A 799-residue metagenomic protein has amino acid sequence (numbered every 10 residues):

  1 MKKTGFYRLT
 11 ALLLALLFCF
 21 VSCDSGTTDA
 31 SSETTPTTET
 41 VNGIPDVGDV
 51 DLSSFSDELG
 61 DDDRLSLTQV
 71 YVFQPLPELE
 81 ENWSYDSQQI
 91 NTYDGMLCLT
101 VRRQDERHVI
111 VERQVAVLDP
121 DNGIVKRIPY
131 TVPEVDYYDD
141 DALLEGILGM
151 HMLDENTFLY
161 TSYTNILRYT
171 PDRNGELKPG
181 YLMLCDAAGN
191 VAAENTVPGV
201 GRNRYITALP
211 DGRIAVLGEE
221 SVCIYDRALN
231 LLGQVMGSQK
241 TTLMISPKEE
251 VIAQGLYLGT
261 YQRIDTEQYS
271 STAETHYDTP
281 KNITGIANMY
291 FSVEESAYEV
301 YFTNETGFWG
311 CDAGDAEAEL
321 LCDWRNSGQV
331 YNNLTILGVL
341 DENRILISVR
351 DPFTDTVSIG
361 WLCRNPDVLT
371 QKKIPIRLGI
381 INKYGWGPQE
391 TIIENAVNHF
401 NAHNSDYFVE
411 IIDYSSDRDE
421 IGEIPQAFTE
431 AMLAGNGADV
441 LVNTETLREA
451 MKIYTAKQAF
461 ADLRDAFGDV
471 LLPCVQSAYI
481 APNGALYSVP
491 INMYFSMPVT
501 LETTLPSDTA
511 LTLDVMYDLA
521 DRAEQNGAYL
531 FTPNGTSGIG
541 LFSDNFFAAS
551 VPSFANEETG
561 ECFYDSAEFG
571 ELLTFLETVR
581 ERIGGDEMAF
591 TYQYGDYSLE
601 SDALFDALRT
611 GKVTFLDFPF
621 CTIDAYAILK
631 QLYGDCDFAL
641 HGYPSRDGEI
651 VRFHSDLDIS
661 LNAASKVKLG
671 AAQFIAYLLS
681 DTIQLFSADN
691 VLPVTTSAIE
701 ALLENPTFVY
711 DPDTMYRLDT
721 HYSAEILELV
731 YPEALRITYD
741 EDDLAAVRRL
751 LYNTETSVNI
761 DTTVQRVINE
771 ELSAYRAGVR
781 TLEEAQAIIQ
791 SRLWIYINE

Functional and structural regions predicted by a protein language model:
C23-G26, S32-V109, R113-G123, G149-M150 (+8 more regions): Conserved N-terminal structural module of periplasmic/extracytoplasmic solute-binding proteins
D119, D186-A193, G212, A481-Y594 (+1 more regions): Helix-loop-helix "hinge/cap" segment bordering the ligand-binding cleft or interdomain interface
D351, Q525, A676-P712: Periplasmic-binding protein-like
D406-C474, F605-F615, K630-Y633: Extracytoplasmic "Venus flytrap"/periplasmic binding protein-like
E445-M497, D514-V515, D637-P644: Hinge/lid segment of periplasmic solute-binding proteins
D462-L472, P552-T574, S645-V651, G778: Short, solvent-exposed loop/beta-turn-alpha elements that line the ligand-binding surface or hinge of extracytoplasmic
V579-Q673: Extracytoplasmic/periplasmic substrate-binding proteins
F653, M715-L793: C-terminal capping/gating helix-and-loop segments adjacent to ligand/active sites or protein-protein/ligand interfaces
